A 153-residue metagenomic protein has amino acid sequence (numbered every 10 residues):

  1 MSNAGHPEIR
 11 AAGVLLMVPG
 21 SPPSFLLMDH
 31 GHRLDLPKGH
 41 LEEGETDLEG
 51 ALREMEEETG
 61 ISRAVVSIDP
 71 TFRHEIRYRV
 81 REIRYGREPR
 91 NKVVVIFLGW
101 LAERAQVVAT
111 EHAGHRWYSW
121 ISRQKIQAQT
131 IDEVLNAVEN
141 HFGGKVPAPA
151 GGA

Functional and structural regions predicted by a protein language model:
M1-F25: Conserved N-terminal beta-strand and adjoining loop/helix that marks the start of the Nudix/MutT-like hydrolase domain
E8, S24-L26, R84-V94, E139: Glycine-rich, flexible loop segments associated with nucleotide phosphate handling
M17-L26, L98, E139-G143: A generic structural signal for ordered secondary structure
M28-R33: Short, solvent-exposed aromatic-acidic interface loops
D35-G39: A short gly/proline-enriched turn/hairpin at secondary-structure junctions
H40-E133: Unchanged
Q124-A153: Charged phosphate-binding loop/patch that engages nucleotide di/tri-phosphates or the phosphate backbone of nucleic
